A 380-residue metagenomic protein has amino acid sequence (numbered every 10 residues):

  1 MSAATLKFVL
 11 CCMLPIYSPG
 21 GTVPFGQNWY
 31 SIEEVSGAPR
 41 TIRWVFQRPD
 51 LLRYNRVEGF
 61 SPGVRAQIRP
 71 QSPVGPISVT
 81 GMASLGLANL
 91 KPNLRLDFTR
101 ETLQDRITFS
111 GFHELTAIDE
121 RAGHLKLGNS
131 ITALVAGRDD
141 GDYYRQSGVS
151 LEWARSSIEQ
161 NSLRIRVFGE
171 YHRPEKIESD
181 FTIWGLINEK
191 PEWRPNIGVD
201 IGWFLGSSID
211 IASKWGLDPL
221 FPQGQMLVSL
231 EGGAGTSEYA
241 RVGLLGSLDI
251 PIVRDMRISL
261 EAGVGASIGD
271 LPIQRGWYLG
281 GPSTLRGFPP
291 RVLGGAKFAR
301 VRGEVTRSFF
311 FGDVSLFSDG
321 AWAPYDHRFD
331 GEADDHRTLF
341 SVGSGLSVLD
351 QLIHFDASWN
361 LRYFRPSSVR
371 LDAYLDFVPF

Functional and structural regions predicted by a protein language model:
M1-Q27: Cleavable N-terminal export/targeting peptides
V23-G37, W44, L52, N93 (+3 more regions): C-terminal outer-membrane beta-barrel translocator/porin domains of Gram-negative envelope proteins and their
P39, A66-R69, G86: Long, low-hydrophobicity, solvent-exposed regions enriched in small/turn-prone and acidic residues
G59-R65, S72-G81: Core alpha-helical transmembrane segments of integral membrane proteins
S72-S78, L103-F109, E159-I165, H172-P174 (+5 more regions): Repeated loop/turn-to-beta-strand initiation elements of outer-membrane beta-barrel proteins
T80-D97: Post-signal peptide N-terminal segment of secreted/secretory-pathway proteins
I209-I211, L346-I353, P366-F380: Outer-membrane beta-barrel "beta-signal"
H327-S344: A short alpha/beta connector and helix-capping loop motif
